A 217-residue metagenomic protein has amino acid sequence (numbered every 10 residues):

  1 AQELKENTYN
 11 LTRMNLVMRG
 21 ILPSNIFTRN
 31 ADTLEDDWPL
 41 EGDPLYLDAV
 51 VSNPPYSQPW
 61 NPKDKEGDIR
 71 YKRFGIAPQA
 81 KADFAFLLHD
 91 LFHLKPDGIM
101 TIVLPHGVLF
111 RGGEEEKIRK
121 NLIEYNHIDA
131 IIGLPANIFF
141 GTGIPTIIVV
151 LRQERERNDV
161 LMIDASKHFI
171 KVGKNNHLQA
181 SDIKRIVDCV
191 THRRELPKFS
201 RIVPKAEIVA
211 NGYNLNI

Functional and structural regions predicted by a protein language model:
A1-E3: Conserved SAM-binding motif I beta-strand of class I
N7-P44: S-adenosyl-L-methionine
D36, P44-I217: A conserved structural/catalytic subdomain of Rossmann-like adenosyl-cofactor enzymes
